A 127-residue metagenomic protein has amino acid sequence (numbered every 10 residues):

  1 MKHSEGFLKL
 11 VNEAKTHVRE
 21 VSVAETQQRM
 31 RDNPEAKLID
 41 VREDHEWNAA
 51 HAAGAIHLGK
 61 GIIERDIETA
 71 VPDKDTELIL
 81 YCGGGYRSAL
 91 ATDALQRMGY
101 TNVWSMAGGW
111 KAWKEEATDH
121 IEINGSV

Functional and structural regions predicted by a protein language model:
M1-K37, D44-E77, Y86-V127: Rhodanese-like catalytic fold shared by cysteine-dependent sulfurtransferases and DSP/PTP-type phosphatases
L80-C82: Short, surface-exposed ligand- or partner-binding patches at beta-edge/loop junctions that are enriched in aromatics
